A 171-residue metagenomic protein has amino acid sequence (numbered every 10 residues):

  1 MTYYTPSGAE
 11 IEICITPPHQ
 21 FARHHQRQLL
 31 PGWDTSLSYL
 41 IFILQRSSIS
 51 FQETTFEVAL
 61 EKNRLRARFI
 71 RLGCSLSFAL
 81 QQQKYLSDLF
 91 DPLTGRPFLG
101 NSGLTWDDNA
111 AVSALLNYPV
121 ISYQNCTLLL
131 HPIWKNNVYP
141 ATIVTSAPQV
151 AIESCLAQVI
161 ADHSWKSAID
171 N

Functional and structural regions predicted by a protein language model:
M1-I169: Auxiliary alpha/beta "docking" domains used to position bulky ligands
